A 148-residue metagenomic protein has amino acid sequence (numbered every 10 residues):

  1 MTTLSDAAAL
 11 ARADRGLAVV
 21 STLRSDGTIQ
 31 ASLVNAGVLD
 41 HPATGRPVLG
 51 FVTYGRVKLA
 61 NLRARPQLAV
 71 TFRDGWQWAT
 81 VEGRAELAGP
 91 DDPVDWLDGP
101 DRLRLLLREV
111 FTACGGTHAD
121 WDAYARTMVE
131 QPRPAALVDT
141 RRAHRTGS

Functional and structural regions predicted by a protein language model:
M1-L4, S32-A43, P90-G99: Short low-complexity stretches enriched in small and charged residues
M1-V19: Short, basic/aromatic recognition patches
L10, D26, R73-G75, R126-M128: Generic marker of residues within folded, mature protein domains
R15-Y54, L68-F72, T80-R84: Short beta-strand segments
Q77-S148: Charged, gly/pro-rich active-site loop segments
